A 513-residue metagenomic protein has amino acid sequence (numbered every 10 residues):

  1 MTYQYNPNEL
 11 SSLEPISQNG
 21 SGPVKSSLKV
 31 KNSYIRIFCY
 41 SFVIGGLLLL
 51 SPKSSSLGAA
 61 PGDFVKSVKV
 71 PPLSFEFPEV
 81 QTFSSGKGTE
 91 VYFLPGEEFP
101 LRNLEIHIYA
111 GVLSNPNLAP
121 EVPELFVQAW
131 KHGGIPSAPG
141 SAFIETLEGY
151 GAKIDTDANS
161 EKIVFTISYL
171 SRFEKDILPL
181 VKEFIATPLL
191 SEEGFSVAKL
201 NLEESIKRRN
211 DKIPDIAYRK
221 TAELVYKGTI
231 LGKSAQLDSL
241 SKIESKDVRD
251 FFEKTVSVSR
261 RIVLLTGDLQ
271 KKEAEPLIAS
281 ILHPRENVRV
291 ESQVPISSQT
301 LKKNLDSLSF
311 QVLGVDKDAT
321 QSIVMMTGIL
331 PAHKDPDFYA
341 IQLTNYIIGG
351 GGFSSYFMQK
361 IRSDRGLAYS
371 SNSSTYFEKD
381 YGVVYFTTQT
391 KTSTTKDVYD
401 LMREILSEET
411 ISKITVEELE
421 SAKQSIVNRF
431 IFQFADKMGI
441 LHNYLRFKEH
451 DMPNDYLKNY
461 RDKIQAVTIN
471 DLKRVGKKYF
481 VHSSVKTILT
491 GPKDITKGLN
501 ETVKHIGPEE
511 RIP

Functional and structural regions predicted by a protein language model:
F38-L50: Bacterial N-terminal signal peptides
G58-L73, R261-Q270, K302, Y385-T388 (+1 more regions): C-terminal regions of mature proteins
A60-D63, I144-K254, K272, E418-M438 (+1 more regions): Acidic/histidine-enriched segments that form metal/cofactor-coordinating and catalytic pocket/exosite environments
A60-P71, L231, A235, V258 (+2 more regions): An aromatic/glycine/proline-enriched structural segment found at the starts of mature extracellular/organellar domains
V65-R102: N- or domain-start disorder-to-order transition segments that initiate the globular core
E105-S168, D211, I230-S234, G351-Y369 (+1 more regions): M16/MPP (pitrilysin/insulinase) zinc-metallopeptidase core fold and M16-derived inactive scaffolds
H132-A138, I167-K199, V294, G351-G352 (+3 more regions): M16/insulysin-pitrilysin zinc metalloprotease superfamily fold
E148, N201-K220, L301-Q321, R362-A368 (+1 more regions): Short acidic/His-enriched helical or mixed secondary-structure segments at domain edges of catalytic enzymes and some
